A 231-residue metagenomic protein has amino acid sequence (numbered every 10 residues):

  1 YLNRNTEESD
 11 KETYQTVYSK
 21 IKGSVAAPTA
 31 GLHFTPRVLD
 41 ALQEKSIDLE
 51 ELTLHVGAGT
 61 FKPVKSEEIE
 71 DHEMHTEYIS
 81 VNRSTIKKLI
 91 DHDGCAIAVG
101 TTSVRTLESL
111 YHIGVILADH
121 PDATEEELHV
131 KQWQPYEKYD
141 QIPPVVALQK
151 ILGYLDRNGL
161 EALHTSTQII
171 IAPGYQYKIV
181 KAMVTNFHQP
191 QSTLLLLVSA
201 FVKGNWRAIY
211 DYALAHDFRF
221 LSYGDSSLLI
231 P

Functional and structural regions predicted by a protein language model:
Y1-P231: Surface-exposed, charge/polar-rich loops and edge strands
